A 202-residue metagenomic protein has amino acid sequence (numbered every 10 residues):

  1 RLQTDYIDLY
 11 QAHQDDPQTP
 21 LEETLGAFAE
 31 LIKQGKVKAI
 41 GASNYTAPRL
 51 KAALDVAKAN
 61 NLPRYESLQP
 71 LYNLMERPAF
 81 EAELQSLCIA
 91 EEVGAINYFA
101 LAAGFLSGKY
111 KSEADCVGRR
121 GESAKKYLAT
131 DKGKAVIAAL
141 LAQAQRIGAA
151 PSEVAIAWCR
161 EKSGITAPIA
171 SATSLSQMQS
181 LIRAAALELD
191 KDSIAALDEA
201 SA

Functional and structural regions predicted by a protein language model:
R1-P20: Active-site groove signature of glycoside hydrolases
L2, E199-A200: Short, intrinsically disordered, charge-balanced linker/junction segments flanking boundaries in proteins
D15, T19-E199: Beta/alpha (TIM)-barrel catalytic core signal, keyed to glycine-rich beta->alpha loops juxtaposed to Asp/Glu that bind
